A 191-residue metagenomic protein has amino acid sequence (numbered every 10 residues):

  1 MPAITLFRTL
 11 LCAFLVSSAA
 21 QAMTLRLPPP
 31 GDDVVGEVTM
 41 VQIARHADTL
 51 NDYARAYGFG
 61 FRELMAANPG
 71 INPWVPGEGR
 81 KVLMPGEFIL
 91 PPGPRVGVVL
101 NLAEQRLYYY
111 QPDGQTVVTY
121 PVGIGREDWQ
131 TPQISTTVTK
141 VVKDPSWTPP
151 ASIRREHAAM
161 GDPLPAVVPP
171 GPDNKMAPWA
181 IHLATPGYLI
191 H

Functional and structural regions predicted by a protein language model:
M1-R8: Positively charged n-region of N-terminal signal peptides that target proteins for export
R8-S18: Bacterial N-terminal signal peptides
S18-T24: Sec/Tat signal peptide C-region and signal peptidase I cleavage site
T24-G58: Primarily a LysM-type cell-wall glycan-binding module
L27-D32, P85-L100: Intrinsically disordered, low-complexity Ser/Thr-rich linker and spacer segments in cell-wall-related proteins
R45-V75, T116: LysM (lysin motif) carbohydrate-binding repeats in extracellular/periplasmic proteins that recognize
I71-F88: Short, structured interface segments
P91-H191: Gly/Pro-biased beta-strand-loop elements
